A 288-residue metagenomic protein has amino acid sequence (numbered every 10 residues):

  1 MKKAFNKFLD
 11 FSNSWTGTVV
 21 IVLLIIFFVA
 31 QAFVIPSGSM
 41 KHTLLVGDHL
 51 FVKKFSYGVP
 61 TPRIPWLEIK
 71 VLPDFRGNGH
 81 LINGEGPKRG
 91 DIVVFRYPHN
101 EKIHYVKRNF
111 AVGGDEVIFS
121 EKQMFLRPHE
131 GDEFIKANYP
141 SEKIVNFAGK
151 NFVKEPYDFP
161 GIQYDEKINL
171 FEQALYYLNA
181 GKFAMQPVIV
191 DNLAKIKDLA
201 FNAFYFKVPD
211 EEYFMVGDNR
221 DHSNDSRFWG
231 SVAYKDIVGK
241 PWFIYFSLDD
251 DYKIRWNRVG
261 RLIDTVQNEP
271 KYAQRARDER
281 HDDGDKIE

Functional and structural regions predicted by a protein language model:
K2-L9, F28, L45-E288: Soluble "head" domains of membrane/secretory-pathway proteins
D10-A30: Hydrophobic membrane-insertion alpha-helices, especially the h-region of bacterial N-terminal signal peptides
S14, S37-S39, S223: Short linear Ser/Thr-Pro motifs
Q31-D48: Alpha-helical transmembrane signal-anchor/signal-peptide segments
